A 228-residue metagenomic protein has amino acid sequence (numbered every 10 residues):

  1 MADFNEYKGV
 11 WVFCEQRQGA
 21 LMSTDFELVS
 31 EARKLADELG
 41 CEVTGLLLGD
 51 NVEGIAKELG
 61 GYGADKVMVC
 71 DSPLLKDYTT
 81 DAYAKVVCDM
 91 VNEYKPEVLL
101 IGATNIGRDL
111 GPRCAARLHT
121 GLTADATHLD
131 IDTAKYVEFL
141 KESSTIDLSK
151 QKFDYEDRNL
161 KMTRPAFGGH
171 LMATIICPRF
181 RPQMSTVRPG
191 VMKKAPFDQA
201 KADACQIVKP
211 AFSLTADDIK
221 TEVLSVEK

Functional and structural regions predicted by a protein language model:
M1-K228: N-terminal glycine-rich FAD/FM-binding segment characteristic of electron-transfer flavoproteins
